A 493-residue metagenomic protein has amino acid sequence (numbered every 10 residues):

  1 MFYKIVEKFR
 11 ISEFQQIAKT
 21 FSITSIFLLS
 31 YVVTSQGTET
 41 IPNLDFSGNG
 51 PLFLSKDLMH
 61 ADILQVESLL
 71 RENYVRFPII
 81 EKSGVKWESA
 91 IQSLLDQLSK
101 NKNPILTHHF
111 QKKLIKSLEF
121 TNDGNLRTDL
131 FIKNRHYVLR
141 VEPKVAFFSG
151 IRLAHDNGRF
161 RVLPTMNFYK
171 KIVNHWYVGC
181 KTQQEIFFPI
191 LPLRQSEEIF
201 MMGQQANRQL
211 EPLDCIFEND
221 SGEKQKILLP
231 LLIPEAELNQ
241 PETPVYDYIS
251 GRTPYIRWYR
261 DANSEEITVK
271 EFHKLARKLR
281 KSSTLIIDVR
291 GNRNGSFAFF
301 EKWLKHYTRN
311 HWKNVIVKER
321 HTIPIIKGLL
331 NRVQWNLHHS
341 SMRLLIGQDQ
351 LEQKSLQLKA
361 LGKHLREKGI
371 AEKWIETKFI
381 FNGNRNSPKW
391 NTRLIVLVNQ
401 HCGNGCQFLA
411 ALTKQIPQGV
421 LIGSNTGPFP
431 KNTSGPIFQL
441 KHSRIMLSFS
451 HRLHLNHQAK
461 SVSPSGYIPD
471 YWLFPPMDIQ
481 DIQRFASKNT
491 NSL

Functional and structural regions predicted by a protein language model:
M1-Q15: N-terminal secretory signal peptides that target proteins for export/translocation
F9-S12, S25, L98-N101: Short, flexible helical or helix-coil boundary motifs
F14-Q15, S35, K224: Intrinsically disordered, low-complexity regions enriched in polar/acidic and amide residues
S22-S30: Bacterial N-terminal signal peptides
S30-E39: Membrane-interface motif at the C-terminal end of an N-terminal transmembrane signal
T38-R320, G328-N336, R393, V420 (+5 more regions): Flexible, low-complexity junctional segments that flank or bridge functional domains
F297-Q480: Conserved acidic, small-residue-rich alpha-beta core segments centered on
